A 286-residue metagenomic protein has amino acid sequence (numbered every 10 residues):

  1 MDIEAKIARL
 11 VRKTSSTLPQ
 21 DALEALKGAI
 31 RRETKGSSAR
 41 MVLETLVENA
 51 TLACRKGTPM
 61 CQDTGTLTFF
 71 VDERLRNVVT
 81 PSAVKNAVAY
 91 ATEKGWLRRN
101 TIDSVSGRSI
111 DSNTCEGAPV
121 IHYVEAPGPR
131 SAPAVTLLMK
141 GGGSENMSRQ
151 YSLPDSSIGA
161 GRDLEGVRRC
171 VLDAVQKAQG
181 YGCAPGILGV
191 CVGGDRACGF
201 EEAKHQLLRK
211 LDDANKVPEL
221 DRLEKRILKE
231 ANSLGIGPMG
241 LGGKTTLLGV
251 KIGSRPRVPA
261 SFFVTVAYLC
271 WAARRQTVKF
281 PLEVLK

Functional and structural regions predicted by a protein language model:
M1-V190, D195-K286: Non-transmembrane, aqueous-exposed alpha-helical and coiled segments at domain scale
